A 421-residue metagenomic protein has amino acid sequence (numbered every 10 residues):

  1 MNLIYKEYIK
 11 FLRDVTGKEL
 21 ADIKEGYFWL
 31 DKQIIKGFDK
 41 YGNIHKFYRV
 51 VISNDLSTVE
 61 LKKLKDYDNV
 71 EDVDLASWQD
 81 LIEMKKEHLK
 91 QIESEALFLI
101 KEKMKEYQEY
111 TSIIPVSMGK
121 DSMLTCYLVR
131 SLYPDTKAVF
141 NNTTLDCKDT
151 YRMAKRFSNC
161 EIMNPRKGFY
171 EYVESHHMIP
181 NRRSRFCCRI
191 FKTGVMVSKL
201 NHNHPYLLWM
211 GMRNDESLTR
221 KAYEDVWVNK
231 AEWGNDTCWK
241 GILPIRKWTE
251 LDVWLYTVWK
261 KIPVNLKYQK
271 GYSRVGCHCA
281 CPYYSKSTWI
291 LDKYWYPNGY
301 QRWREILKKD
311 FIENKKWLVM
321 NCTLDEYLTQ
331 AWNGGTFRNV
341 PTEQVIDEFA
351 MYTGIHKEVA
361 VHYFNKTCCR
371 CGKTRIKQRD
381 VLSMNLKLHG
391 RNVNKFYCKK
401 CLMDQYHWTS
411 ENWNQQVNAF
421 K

Functional and structural regions predicted by a protein language model:
M1-A360: Nucleotide-activated chemistry modules centered on ATP-dependent adenylation/adenylyltransferase
Y283-K286, K373, M403-D404: Short Cys/His-rich local motifs and their 1-3 flanking residues in nucleic-acid-associated proteins and small
S287, I376-Q378, H407-W408: Short, non-ligating residues that shape and space the ligands of small metal-coordination modules and catalytic
Y294-I306, W408-K421: Polybasic, low-complexity binding patches
F364-K366, K395: Residues immediately within or flanking Cys/His clusters that coordinate Zn2+ in small zinc-binding modules
K366-T367, T374, N418-K421: Charged, amphipathic alpha-helical regulatory modules used for macromolecular assembly or allosteric control
C368-C371, C398-C401: Short cysteine-rich clusters marking metal-coordination/redox-active sites
R370-N392: Short recognition patches in nucleic-acid-associated and regulatory proteins
